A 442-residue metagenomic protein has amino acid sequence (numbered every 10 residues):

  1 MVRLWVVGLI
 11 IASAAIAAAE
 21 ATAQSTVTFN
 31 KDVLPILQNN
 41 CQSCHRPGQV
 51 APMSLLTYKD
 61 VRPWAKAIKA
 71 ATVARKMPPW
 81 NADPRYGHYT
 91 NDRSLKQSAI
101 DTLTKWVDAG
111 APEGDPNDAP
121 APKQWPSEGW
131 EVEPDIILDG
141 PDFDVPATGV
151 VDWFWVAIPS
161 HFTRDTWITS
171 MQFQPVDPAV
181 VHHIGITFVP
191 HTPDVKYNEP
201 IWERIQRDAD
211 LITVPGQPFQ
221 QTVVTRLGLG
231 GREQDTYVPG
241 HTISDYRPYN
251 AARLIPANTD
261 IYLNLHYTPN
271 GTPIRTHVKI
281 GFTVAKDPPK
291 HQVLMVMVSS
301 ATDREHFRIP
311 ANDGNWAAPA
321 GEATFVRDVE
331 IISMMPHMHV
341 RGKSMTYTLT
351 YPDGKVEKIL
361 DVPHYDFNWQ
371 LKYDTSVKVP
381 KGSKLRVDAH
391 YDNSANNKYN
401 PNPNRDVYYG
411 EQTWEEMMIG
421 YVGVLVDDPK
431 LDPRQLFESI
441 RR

Functional and structural regions predicted by a protein language model:
M1-V2: N-terminal secretory signal peptides that target proteins for export/translocation
W5-A17: Bacterial N-terminal signal peptides
A17-Q24, F437-R442: Basic/polar N-terminal segments that are highly enriched at the extreme N-terminus, encompassing both cleavable
A19-H161, Q174, N258-N264, P269-G271: Aromatic- and Gly/Pro-enriched helix-to-coil junctions and flexible linker segments
Q49-A51, D328-I331: Short, surface-exposed connector motifs at secondary-structure boundaries
P84-Y89, D118-E330, P336-R442: Beta-strand-centric surfaces of beta-sandwich/beta-rich domains
